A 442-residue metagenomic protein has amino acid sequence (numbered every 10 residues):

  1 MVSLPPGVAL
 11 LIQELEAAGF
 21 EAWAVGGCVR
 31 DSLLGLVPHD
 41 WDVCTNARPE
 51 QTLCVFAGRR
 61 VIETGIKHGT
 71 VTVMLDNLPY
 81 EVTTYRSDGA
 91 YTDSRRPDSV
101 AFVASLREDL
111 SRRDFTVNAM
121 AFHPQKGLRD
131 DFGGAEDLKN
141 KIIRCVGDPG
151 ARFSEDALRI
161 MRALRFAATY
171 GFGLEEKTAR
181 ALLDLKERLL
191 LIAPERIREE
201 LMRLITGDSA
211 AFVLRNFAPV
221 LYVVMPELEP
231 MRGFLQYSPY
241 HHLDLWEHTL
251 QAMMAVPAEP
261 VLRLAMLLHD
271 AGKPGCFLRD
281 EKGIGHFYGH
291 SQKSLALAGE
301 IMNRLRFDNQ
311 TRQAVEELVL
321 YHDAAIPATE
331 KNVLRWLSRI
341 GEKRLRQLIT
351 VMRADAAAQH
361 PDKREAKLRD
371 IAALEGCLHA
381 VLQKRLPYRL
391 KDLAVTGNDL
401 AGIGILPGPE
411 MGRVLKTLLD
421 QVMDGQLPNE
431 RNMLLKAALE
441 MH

Functional and structural regions predicted by a protein language model:
M1-H442: Catalytic cores of the polymerase beta-like nucleotidyltransferase superfamily and closely associated nucleotide
